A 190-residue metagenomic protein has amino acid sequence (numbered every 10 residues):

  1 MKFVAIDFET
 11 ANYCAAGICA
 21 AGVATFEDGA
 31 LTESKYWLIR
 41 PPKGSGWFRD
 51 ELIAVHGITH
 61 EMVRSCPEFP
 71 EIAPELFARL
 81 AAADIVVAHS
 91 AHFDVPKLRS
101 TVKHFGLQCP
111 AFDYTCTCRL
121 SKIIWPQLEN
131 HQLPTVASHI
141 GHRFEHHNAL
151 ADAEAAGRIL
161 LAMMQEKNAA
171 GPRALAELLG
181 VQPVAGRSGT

Functional and structural regions predicted by a protein language model:
M1-A111, S138-H147: Conserved non-catalytic scaffold segment of RNase H-like nuclease domains
T10-N12, R119, A155: Short, glycine/acidic-enriched loop or turn micro-motifs at the edges of active sites
T101-H104, I123, H139, I159-E166: Active-site catalytic microenvironments for nucleophilic, acid-base chemistry
D113-C116, A174-A176: Beta-strand segments within the central parallel beta-sheet cores of soluble alpha/beta enzyme folds
Y114-H131: Short alpha-helix plus adjacent loop in nuclease-associated cores
A149-M163: Acidic, divalent-metal-coordinating active-site segment for phosphoryl/phosphodiester hydrolysis, typified by short
I159-T190: Acidic two-metal-ion nuclease catalytic site recognized across multiple nuclease folds, prominently DnaQ/RNase D-T
